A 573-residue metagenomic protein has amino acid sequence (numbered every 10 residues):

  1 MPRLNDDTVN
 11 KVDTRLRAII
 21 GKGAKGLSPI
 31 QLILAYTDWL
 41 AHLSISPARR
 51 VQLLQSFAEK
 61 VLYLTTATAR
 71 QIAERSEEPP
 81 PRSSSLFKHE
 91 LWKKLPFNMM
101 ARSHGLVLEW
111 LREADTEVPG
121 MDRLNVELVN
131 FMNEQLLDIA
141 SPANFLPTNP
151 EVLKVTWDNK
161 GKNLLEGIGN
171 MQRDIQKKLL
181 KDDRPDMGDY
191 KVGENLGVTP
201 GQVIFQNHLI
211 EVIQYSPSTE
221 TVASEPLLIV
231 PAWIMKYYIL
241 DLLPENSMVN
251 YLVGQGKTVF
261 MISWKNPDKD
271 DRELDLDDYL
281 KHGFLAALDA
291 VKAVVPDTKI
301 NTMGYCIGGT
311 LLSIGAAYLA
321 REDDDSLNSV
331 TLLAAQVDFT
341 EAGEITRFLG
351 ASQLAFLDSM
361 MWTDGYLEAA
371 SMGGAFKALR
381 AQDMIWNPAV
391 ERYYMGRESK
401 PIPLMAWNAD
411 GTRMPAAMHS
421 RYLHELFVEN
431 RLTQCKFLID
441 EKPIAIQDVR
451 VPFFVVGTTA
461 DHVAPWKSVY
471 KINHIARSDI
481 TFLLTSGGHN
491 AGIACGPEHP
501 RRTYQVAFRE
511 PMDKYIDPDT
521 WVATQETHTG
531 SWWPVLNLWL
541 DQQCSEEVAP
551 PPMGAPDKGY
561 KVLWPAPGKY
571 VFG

Functional and structural regions predicted by a protein language model:
M1-I213, P217, V222-A223, M235 (+8 more regions): Amphipathic, low-complexity, repeat-rich surface-exposed segments
L111, D115-L165, Q172, A293 (+4 more regions): Alpha/beta-hydrolase-fold enzymes
D241-V259: Short amphipathic alpha-helix adjacent to the substrate-entry channel of hydrolases
D271-V295: Alpha/beta-hydrolase active-site loop
L288-G308: Alpha/beta-hydrolase fold nucleophile elbow
V455-G457, D461: Short beta-strand/loop motif that positions the catalytic acidic residue of the alpha/beta-hydrolase fold
A460, T485-T503, F508-M512, D519 (+2 more regions): Histidine-bearing beta->alpha loop at or near hydrolase active sites
P465-I475, S486: Short alpha-helix in the alpha/beta-hydrolase fold that links the catalytic acid
